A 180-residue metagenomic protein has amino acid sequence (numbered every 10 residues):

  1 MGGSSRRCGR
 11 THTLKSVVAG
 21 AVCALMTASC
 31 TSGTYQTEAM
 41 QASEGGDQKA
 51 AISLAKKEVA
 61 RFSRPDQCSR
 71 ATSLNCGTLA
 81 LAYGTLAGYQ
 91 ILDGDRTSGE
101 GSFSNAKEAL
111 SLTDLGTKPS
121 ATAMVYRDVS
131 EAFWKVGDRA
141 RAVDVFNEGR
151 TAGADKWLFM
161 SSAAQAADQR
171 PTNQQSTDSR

Functional and structural regions predicted by a protein language model:
T27-S29: C-terminal motif of bacterial Sec signal peptides marking the signal peptidase cleavage site
T31-G33: Bacterial signal peptide processing site
R61-C76, L110-S120: Flexible helix-coil transition and linker loops at the boundaries of alpha-helical arrays
